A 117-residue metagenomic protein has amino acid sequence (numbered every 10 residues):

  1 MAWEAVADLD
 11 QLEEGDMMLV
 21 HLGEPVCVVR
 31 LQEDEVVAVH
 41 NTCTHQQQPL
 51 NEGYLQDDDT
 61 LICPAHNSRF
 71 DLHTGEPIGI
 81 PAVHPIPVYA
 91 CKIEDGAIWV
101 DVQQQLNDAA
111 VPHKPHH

Functional and structural regions predicted by a protein language model:
M1-Q56, L72, V88-H117: N-terminal pre-ligand scaffold of iron-sulfur
L55-P87: Mid-chain, well-packed structural core segment of small domains
